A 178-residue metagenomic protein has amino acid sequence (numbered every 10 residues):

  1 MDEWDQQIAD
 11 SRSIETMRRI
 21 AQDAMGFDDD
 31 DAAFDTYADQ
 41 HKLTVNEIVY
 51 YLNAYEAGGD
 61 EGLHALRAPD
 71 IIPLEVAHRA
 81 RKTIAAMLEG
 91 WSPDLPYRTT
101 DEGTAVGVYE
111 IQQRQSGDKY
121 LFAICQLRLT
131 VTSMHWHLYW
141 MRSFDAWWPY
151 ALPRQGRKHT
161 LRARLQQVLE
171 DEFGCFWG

Functional and structural regions predicted by a protein language model:
R12-A32: Short, amphipathic alpha-helical "recognition" segments used to contact nucleic acids or chromatin
A32-K42: Short alpha-helical "recognition helix" segments of helix-turn-helix
L43-G58: Major-groove recognition helix of helix-turn-helix-like DNA-binding domains
D60-D70: Short Lys/Arg-enriched helix C-cap and helix-to-coil transition segments that create basic nucleic-acid-contact patches
A68-K119: Negatively charged, low-complexity tracts enriched in Asp/Glu with abundant Ser/Thr
A105-W140: Short, conserved beta-strand/beta-arch hydrophobic-aromatic motifs that form part of recognition grooves or interface
Y139-W147: Short, solvent-exposed aromatic-acidic interface loops
L152-G178: Well-ordered alpha/beta subsegment
